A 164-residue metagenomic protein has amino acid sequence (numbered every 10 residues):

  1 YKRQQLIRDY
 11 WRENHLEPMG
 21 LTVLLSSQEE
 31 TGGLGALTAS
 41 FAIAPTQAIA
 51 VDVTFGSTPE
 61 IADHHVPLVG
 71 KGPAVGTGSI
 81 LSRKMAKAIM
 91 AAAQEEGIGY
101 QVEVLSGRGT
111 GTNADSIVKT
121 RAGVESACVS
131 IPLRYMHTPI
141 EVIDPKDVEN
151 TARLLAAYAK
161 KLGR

Functional and structural regions predicted by a protein language model:
K2-P73, A114, G163-R164: Acidic/histidine-rich catalytic neighborhood of metal-dependent amide-processing enzymes
K71-A152, Y158-L162: Active-site-adjacent substrate-binding region of metalloamidase/peptidase-like peptide-processing proteins
